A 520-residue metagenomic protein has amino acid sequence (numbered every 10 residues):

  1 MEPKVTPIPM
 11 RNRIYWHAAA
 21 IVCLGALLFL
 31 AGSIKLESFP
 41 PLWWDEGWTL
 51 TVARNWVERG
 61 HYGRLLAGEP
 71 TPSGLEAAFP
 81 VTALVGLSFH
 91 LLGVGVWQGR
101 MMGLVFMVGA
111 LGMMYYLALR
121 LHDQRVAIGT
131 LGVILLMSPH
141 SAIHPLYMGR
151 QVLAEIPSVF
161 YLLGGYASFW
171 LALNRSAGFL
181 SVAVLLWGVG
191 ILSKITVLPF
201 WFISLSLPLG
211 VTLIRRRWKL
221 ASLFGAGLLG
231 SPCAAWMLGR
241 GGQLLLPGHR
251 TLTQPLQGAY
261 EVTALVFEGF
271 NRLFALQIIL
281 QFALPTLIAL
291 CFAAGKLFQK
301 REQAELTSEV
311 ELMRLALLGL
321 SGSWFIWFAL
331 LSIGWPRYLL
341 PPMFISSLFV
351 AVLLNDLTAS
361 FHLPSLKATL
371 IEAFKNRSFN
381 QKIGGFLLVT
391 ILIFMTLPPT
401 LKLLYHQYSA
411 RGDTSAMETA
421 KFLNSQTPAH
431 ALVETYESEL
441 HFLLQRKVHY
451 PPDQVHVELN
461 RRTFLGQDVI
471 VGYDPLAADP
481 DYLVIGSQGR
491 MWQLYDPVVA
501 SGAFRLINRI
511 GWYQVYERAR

Functional and structural regions predicted by a protein language model:
L30-K35, G47-S73, F79-A83, L87: Extracytosolic helix-loop segments that constitute the early lumenal/periplasmic catalytic or substrate-binding loops
N55, L205-R301, L306: Transmembrane-lumen/periplasm boundary regions of multi-pass, lipid-linked membrane glycan transferases
M101-H122, G164-S168: Transmembrane-helix motifs of polytopic, lipid-linked glycan transferases
E155, S193, P199, L315 (+1 more regions): Hydrophobic/aromatic-rich transmembrane helices and adjacent perimembrane loops
L162-V182: Membrane-interface transmembrane helices that cradle and orient dolichyl/undecaprenyl
F179-I195, S206, W324-A329: Membrane-interface alpha helices of multi-pass inner-membrane proteins
S193, V197, L353-D356, F379-R411 (+1 more regions): Transmembrane alpha-helical segments
L432-T435, R446-A519: Luminal/periplasmic acceptor-recognition loop/helix of membrane-associated glycosyltransferases
